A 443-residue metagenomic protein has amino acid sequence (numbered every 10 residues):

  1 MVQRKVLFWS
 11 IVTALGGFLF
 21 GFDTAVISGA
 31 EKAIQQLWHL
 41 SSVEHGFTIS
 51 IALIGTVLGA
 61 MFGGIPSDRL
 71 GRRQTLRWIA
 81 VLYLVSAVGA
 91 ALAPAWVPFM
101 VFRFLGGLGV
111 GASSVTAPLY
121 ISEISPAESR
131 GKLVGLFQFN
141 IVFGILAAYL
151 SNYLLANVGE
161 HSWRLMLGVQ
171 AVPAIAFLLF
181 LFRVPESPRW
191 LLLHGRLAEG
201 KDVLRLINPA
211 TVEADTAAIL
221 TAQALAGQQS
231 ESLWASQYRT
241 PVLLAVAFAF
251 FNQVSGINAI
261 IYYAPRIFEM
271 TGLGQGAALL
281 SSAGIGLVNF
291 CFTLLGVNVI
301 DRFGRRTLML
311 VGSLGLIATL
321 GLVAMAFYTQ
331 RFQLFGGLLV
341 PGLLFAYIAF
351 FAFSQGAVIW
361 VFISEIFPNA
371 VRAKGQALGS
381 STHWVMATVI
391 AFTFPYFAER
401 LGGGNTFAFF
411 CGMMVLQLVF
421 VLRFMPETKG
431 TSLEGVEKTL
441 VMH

Functional and structural regions predicted by a protein language model:
M1-A198, A224-H443: Alpha-helical transmembrane bundle of multi-pass membrane proteins
E199-V203: Solenoid-repeat scaffolds in large eukaryotic assemblies
V212-Q223: Short, well-structured alpha-helical segments
